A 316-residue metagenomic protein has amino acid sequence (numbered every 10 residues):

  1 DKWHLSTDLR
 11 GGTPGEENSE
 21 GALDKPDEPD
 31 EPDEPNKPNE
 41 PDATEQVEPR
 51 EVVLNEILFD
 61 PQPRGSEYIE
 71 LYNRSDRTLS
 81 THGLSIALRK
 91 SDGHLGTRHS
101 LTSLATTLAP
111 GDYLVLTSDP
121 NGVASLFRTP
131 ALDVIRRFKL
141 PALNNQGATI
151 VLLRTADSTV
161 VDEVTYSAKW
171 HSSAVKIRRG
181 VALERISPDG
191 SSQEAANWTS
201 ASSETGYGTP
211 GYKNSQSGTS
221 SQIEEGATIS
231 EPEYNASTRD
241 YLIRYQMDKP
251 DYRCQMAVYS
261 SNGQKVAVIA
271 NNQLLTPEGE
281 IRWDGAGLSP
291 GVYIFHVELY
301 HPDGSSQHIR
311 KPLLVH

Functional and structural regions predicted by a protein language model:
D1-G12, E17-E194, S217-I229, V315: Activation on beta-sandwich/Ig-like modules and their edge loops
Y72-R77, Q246-P250, S261, P302: Short solvent-exposed strand-capping/beta-turn motif centered on an Asx-Ser/Thr pair
I86-L88, L152, M256-S260, V297: Conserved aromatic beta-strand anchor motif in extracellular beta-sandwich/beta-rich domains
S100-L104, V266-T276: Solvent-exposed serine/threonine-rich low-complexity stretches and specific carbohydrate-binding patches
Q216-S230, A236-T238, I243, P290-H316: C-terminal tail/sorting-segment detector
Y241-K249, W283: Aromatic/hydrophobic beta-strand junction motif of beta-rich domains
V258-V266, Y293: Short, glycine-anchored, charge-dense loop/turn motifs used at functional sites
A270-D303: Short, surface-exposed loop/turn motifs with a glycine/proline- and acidic-biased composition
